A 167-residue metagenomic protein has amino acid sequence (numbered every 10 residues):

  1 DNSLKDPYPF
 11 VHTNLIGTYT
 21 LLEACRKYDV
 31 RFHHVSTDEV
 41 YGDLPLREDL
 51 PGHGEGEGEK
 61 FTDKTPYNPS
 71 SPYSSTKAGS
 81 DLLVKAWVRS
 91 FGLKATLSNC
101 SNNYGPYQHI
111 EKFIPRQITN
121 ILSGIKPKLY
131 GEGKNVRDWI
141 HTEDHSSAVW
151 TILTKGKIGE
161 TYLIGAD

Functional and structural regions predicted by a protein language model:
D1-N103, E143: N-terminal Rossmann-like NAD(P)+-binding domain of SDR-like oxidoreductases, especially those catalyzing
N2, P106, A166: Short, conserved catalytic or interaction motifs in soluble domains
V11, P106, D138: Nucleotide-sugar-dependent glycosyltransferase donor-binding/catalytic pocket residues
C25, V88, I121, I152-L153: Hydrophobic pocket-lining residues that define ligand/cofactor binding sites across diverse proteins
H34-V35, L163-G165: Rossmann-fold scaffold of SDR-type NAD(P)-dependent oxidoreductases
A78, T96, N103-R116, S123-Y130 (+3 more regions): Glycine/proline-rich active-site loop of Rossmann-fold NAD(P)-dependent oxidoreductases
